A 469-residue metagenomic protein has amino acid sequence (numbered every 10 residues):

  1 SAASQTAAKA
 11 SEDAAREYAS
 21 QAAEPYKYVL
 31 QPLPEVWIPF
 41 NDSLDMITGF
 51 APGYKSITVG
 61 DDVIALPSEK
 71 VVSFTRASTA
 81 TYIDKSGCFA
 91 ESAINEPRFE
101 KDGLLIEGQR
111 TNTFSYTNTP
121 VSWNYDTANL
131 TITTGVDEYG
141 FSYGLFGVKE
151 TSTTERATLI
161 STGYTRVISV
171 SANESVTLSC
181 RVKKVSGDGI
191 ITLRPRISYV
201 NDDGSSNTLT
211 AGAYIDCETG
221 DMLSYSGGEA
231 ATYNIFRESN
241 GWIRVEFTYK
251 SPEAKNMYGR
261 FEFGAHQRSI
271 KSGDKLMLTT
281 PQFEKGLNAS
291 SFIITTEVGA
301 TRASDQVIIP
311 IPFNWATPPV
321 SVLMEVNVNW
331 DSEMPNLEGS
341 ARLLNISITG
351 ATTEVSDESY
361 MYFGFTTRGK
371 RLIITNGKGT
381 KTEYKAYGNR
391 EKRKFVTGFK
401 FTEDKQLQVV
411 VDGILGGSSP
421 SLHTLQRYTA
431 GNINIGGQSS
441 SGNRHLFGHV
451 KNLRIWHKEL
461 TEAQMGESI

Functional and structural regions predicted by a protein language model:
S1-Y26: Long, distal/terminal scaffolding or interaction modules with repetitive or compositionally biased sequence
E17-I469: Extracellular and organelle-lumenal recognition/adhesion modules and their flexible linkers in secreted
